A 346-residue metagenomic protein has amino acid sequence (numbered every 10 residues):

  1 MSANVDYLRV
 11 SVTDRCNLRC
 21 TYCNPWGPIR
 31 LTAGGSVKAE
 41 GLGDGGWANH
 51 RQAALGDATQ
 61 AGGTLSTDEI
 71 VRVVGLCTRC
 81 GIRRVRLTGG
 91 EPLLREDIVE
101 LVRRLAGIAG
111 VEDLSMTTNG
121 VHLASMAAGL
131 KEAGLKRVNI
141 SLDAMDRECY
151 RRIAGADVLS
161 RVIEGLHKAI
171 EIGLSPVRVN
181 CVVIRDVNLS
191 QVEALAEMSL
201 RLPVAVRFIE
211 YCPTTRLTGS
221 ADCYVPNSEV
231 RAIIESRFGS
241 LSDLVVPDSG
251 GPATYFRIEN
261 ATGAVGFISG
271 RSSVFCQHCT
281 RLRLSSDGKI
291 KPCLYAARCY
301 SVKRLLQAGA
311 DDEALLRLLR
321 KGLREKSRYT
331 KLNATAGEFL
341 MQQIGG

Functional and structural regions predicted by a protein language model:
M1-R9, T13-Y22, K38, A232-L244 (+2 more regions): Flexible, acidic/Gly-rich N-terminal and inter-domain linker regions that tether and position cofactor-handling modules
S2-T67, C80: Canonical Radical SAM [4Fe-4S] cluster-binding loop centered on the CxxxCxxC motif and its immediate flanking residues
L18, R147-E148, V274, Y300: Glycine-centered loop/turn positions within well-structured domains that cap or flank conserved ligand/cofactor-binding
R19, C23, R95, E148 (+3 more regions): Residues that scaffold the ATP/ADP-binding catalytic core of kinase and kinase-like folds
L31-T32, G56, D146-I153, T215-S220 (+1 more regions): A short acidic, helix-capping loop that chelates divalent metal ions and anchors anionic groups
D44-R51, T64-L87, L94-I209: Radical SAM/AdoMet-radical enzyme domain recognition
V192-A196, C212-A221: Class I S-adenosyl-L-methionine
R216-K331: Accessory C-terminal segments flanking Radical SAM cores
